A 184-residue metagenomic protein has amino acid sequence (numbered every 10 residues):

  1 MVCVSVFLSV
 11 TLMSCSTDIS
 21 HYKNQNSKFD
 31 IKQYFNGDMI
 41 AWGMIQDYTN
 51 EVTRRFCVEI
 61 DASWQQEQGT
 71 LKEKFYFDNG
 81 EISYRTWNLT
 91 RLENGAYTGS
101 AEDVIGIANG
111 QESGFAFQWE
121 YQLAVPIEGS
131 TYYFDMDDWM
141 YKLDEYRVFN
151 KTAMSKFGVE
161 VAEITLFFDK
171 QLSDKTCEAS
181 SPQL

Functional and structural regions predicted by a protein language model:
M1-C3: Bacterial N-terminal signal peptides that target proteins for export
M13-S14: C-terminal motif of bacterial Sec signal peptides marking the signal peptidase cleavage site
K23-D38: N-terminal helix-cap/turn-to-beta initiation motif at the start of protein domains
K32, V52-T53, C57, G69 (+5 more regions): Low-complexity, acidic/polar, glycine-enriched regions of mature
W42, Q46-I127: Central antiparallel beta-sheet cores of small beta-barrel/beta-sandwich binding domains
V52-V58, T131-M136, E160-I164: Amphipathic hydrophobic-ligand
I127-E128, Y133, F149-K151: Soluble extracytoplasmic domains of inner/organellar membrane proteins
D137-L184: Glycine-rich, aromatic-bearing surface loops/beta-hairpins
